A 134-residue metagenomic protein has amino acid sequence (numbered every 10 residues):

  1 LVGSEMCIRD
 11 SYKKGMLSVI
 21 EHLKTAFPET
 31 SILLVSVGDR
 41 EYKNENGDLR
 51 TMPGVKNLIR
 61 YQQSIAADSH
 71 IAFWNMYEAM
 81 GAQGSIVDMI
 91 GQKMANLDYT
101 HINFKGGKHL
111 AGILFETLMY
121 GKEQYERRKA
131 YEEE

Functional and structural regions predicted by a protein language model:
L1-I8: Short, small-residue-biased leader/transition segments that mark boundaries at the very start of proteins
S4, T30-V37, M80-A82: A glycine-rich, aromatic-flanked flexible loop/lid motif
Y12-K13: Active-site glycine- and acidic-residue-rich loops that bind and position anionic ligands or nucleotide-like cofactors
M16-E21, I59: Generic structural signal for well-ordered alpha-helices, preferentially at hydrophobic/aromatic core positions
V19-H22, A26, I65, T117: Generic, well-ordered alpha-helical scaffold segments in large soluble proteins
I20, K24, S31-S36, R40: Conserved, well-ordered alpha-helix/loop/beta-strand core segments that scaffold catalytic motifs
F27-I32, D68-A72: Loop/turn elements at helix/coil->beta-strand transitions in domains of secreted/extracellular proteins
D39-E134: Catalytic His-Asp segment of secreted/periplasmic serine-dependent ester chemistry enzymes
